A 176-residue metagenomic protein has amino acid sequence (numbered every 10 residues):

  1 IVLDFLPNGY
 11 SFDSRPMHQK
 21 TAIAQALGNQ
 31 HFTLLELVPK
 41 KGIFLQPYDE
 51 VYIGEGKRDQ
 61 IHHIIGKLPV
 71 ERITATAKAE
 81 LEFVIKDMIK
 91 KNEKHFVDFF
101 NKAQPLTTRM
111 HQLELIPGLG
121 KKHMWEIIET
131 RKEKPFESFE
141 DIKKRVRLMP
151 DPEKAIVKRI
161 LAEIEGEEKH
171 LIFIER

Functional and structural regions predicted by a protein language model:
I1-K90: Structure-specific DNA junction-binding interface
L3, I61, I116, V157-K158: Intrinsically disordered, low-complexity regions
L6, Q25, L115-P117, E163: Generic detector of intrinsically disordered, low-complexity, polar/charged segments
D87-L115, E129-R176: C-terminal extensions
G120-K121: Small-residue hinge/turn detector
